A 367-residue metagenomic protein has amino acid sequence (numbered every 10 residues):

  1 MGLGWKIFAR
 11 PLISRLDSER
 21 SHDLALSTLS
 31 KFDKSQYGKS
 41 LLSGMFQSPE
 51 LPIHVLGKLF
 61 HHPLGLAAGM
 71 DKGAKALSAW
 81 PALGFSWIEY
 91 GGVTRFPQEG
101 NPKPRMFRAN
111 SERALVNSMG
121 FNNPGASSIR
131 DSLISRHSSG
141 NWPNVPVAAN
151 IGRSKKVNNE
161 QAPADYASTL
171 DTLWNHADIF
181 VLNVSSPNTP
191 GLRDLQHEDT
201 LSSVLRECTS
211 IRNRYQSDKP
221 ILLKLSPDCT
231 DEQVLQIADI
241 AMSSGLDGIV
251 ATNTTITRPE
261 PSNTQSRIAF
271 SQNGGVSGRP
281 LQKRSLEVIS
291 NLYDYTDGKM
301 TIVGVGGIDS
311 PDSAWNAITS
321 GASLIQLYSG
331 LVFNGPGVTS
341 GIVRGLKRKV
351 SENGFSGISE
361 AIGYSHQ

Functional and structural regions predicted by a protein language model:
L3-I53, N117-N122, A126: An N-cap/entry alpha-helix motif that binds or orients negatively charged groups
S30, Y37-F46, P187-H197, I240-G298: Glycine/Thr-rich beta-alpha phosphate-binding loop at enzyme active sites
G57-G65, W142-A149, R214-C229, D294-G304: Short beta-strand/loop segments at the ligand-binding rim of alpha/beta enzyme cores
G73-A82, C229-S243, D294, G298 (+1 more regions): Catalytic cores of alpha/beta
S86-Q98, V184-S186, G248-R258, G307-I308 (+1 more regions): Glycine-rich phosphate-binding active-site loops on the catalytic face of alpha/beta enzymes
G91-P143: A gly/proline- and charged-residue-enriched helix-loop-helix capping module
P97-R113, P259-G274, L331-F355: C-terminal helical cap(s) of enzyme catalytic domains, especially alpha/beta-barrels
S154-A167, D194, T200, L223-S243: Active-site glycine- and acidic-residue-rich loops that bind and position anionic ligands or nucleotide-like cofactors
